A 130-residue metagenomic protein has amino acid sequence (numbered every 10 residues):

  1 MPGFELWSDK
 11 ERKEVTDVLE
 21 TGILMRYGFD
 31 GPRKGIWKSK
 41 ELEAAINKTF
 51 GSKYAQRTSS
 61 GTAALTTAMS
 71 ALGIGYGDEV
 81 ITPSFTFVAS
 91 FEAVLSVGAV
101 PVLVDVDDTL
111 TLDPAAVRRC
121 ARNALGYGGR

Functional and structural regions predicted by a protein language model:
M1-T62, T66-S70, G75: Conserved PLP-binding active-site segment in aminotransferase class I/II-type PLP enzymes
S70, I74-R130: PLP-dependent aminotransferase-like
